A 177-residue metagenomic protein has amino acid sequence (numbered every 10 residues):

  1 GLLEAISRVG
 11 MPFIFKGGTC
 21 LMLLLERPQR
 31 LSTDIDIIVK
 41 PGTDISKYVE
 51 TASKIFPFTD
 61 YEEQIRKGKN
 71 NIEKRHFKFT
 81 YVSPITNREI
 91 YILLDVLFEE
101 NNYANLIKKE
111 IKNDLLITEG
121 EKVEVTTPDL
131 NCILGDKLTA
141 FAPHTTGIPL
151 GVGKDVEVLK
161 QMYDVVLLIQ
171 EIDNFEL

Functional and structural regions predicted by a protein language model:
G1, N70-L177: Catalytic cores of NTP-dependent nucleotidyl/adenyl transfer enzymes across multiple folds
L3-I35, V39-P41: Active-site nucleotide-donor binding segment shared across nucleotidyl transfer reactions
T19, T43, E100-N102: Short, flexible active-site-adjacent loop segments at beta-strand->alpha-helix junctions, enriched in small/polar
L25-P28, Y48-T51, N105-K108: Short, conserved acidic/polar surface loops in the N-terminal third of protein domains
Q29-R30, I37-K40, G68-N70, S83-R88: Short, charge-rich binding segments
V39-I72: Metal-dependent nucleotidyltransferase catalytic core
